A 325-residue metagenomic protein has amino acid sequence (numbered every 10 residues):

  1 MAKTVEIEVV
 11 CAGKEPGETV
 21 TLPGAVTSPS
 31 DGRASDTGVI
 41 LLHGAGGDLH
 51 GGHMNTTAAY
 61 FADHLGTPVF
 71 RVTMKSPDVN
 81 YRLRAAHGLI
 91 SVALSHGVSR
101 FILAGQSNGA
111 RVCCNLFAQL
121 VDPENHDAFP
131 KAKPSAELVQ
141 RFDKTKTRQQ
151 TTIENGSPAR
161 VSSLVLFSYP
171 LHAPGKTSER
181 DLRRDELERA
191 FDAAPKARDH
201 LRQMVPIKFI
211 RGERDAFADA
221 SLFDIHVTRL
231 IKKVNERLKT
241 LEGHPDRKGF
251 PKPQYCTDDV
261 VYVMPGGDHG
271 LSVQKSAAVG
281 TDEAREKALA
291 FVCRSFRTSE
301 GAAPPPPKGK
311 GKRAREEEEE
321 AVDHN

Functional and structural regions predicted by a protein language model:
M1-G32: N-terminal cap/lid segment of alpha/beta-hydrolase-fold proteins
T19-T21, T27-K75: Short, surface-exposed "cap/lid" segments of acyl-processing enzymes
H53, S76-H96, N115: Alpha/beta-hydrolase active-site loop
L103-G105, F167: Short beta-strand immediately N-terminal to the catalytic nucleophile in serine-hydrolase-like folds
G105-C113: Gly/Ala-rich beta-loop-alpha elbow adjacent to hydrolase catalytic centers
Q203, F209-R211, D215: Short beta-strand/loop motif that positions the catalytic acidic residue of the alpha/beta-hydrolase fold
A216-L222: Conserved alpha/beta-hydrolase "acid-adjacent" motif
K239-N325: C-terminal catalytic histidine-bearing segment of alpha/beta-hydrolase fold enzymes
